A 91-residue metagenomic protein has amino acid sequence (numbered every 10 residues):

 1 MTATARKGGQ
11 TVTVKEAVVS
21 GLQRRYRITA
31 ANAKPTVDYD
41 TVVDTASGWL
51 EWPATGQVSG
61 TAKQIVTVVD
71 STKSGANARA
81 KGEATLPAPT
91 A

Functional and structural regions predicted by a protein language model:
T4-V14: Short coil/turn motif common to extracellular beta-sandwich-like domains
T13-G21: Acidic, Ser/Thr
L22-R27: Short beta-strand elements bearing conserved aromatic residues within extracellular beta-rich modules
I28-P35: Change "in extracellular beta-sheet-rich domains … of secreted and cell-surface proteins" to "in beta-sheet-rich domains
Y39-W52: Short beta-strand segments within Ig-like beta-sandwich modules, predominantly Fibronectin type-III
W49-K63: Surface-exposed, short loops/turns at beta-strand junctions within beta-sandwich domains
S59-G82: Beta-strand-rich modules
T85-A91: Extracellular interdomain linker/stem segments of modular secreted and single-pass surface proteins
